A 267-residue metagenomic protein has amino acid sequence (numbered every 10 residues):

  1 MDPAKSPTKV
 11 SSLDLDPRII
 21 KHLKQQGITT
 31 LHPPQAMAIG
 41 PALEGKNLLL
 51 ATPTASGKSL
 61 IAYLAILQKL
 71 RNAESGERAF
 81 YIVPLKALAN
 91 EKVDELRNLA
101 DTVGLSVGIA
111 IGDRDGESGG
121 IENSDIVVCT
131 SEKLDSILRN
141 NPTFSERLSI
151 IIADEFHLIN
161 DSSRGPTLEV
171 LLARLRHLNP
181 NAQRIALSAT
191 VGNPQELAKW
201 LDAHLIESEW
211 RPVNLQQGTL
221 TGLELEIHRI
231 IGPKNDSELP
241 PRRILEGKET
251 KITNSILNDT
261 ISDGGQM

Functional and structural regions predicted by a protein language model:
D2-A51: Conserved pre-motif I regulatory segment
I39-L48, S59-E74, A173-L175: Walker A/P-loop NTP-binding motif
A42, L70-G76, A100-V103, S118-E122 (+4 more regions): Conserved catalytic network of the ASCE P-loop NTPase/AAA+ motor domain
E44-L50, G76-A79, S124-D125, Q183 (+1 more regions): Pre-Walker A (Motif I) flank of P-loop NTPase domains
A55-G57: Conserved glycine(s) of the Walker
G76-S136: Conserved nucleic-acid-binding Ia/Ib motif block in the N-terminal RecA-like helicase ATPase lobe
V127, S131-D135, N140-R184: SF2 helicase catalytic motif II
A173, Q183-M267: Conserved interdomain linker/interface between the two RecA-like ATPase lobes of SF2 helicase motors
